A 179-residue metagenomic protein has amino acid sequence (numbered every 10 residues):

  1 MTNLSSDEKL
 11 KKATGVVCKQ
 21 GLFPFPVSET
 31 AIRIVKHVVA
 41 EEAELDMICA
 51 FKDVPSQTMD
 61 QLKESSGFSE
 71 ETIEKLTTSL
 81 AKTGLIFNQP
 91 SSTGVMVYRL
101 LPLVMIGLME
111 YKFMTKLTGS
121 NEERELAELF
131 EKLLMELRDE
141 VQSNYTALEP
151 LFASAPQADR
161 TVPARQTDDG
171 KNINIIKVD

Functional and structural regions predicted by a protein language model:
M1-R33: Long, low-complexity, charged/polar intrinsically disordered regions in eukaryotic proteins
H37-L45: Short helix-coil-helix linker/hinge
I48-C49: Hydrophobic residues on short alpha-helical segments
D53-S66: Short acidic, hydrophobic short linear motifs in intrinsically disordered regions
S66-K82: Short amphipathic alpha-helical interaction segments
A81-S92: A short, conserved structural fragment
T93-R138: Short, amphipathic alpha-helical interaction segments positioned at domain boundaries
A127-D179: Long, Pro/Ser/Thr-rich low-complexity/intrinsically disordered regulatory tracts in eukaryotic proteins
